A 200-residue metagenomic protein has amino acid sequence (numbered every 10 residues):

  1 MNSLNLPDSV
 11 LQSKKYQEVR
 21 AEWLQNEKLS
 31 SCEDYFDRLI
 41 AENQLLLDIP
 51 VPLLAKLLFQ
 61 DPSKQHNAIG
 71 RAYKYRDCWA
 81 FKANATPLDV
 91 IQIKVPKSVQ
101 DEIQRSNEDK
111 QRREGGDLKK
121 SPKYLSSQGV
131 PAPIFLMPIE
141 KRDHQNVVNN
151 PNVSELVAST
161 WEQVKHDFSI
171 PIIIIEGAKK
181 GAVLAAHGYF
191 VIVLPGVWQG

Functional and structural regions predicted by a protein language model:
M1-D48, V164-I172, A178-G200: TOPRIM fold recognition
V10, Q17-E18, W23, L29-S30 (+5 more regions): Generic detection of intrinsically disordered/low-complexity segments and helix-coil linkers/edges
L47-A68: Charged, amphipathic alpha-helical segments
D61-G200: Phosphate-handling DNA/RNA-contact segment within nucleic-acid enzymes
